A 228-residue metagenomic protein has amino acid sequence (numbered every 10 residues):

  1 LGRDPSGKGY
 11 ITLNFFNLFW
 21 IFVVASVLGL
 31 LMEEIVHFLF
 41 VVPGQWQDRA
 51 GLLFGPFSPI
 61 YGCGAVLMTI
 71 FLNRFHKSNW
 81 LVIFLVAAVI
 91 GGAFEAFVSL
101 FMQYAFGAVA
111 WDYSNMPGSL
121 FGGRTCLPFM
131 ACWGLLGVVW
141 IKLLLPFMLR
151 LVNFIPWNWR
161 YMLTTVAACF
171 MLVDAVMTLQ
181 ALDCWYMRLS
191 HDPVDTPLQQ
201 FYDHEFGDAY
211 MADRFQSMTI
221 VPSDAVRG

Functional and structural regions predicted by a protein language model:
L1-G228: Aromatic-rich, lipid-facing transmembrane alpha helices and their immediate juxtamembrane interface loops in integral
